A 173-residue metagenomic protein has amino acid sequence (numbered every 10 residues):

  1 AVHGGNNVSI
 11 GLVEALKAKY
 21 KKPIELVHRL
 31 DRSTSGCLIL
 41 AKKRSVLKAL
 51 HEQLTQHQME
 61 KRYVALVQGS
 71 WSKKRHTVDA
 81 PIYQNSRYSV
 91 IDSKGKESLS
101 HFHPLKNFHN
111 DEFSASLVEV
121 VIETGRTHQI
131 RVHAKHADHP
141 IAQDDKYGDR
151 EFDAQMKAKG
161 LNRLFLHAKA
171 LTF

Functional and structural regions predicted by a protein language model:
A1-Y88, K96-L99, K106-E112, F165 (+1 more regions): RNA pseudouridine synthases
S9-L12, L16, E112-L171: Pseudouridine synthase
K21-K22, G95, T124-Q129: Short low-complexity stretches enriched in small and charged residues
D92: Conserved, carboxylate-rich catalytic/transport cores that coordinate ions
P104-L105, S116: A mid-sequence, solvent-exposed acidic-amphipathic segment
